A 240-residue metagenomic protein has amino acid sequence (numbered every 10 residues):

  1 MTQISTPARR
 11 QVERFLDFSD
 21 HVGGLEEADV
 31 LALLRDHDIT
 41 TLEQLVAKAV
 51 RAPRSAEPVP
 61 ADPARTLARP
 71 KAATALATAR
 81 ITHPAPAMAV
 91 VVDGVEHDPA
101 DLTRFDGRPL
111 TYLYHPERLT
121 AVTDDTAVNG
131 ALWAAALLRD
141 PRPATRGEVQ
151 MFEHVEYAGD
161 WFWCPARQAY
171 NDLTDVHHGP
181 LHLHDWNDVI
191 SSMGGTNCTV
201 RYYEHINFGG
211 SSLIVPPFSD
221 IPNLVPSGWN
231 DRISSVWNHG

Functional and structural regions predicted by a protein language model:
T2-G240: Compact beta-sheet-dominated domain cores in extracellular/mature segments
